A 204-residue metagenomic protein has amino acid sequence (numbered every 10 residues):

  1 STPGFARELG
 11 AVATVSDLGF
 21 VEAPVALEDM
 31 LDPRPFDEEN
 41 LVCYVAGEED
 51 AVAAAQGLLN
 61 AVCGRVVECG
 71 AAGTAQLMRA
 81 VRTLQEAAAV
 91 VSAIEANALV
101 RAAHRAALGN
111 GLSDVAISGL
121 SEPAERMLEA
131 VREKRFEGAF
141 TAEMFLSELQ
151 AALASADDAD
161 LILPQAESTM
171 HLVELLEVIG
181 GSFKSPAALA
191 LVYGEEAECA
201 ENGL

Functional and structural regions predicted by a protein language model:
S1-A87: Rossmann-fold dinucleotide-binding core
N60, E201-L204: ATP-dependent carboxylate/acyl-activation modules
A75-E196: Helical "substrate-binding/catalytic lid" subdomain of Rossmann-like NAD(P)-dependent dehydrogenases/reductases
